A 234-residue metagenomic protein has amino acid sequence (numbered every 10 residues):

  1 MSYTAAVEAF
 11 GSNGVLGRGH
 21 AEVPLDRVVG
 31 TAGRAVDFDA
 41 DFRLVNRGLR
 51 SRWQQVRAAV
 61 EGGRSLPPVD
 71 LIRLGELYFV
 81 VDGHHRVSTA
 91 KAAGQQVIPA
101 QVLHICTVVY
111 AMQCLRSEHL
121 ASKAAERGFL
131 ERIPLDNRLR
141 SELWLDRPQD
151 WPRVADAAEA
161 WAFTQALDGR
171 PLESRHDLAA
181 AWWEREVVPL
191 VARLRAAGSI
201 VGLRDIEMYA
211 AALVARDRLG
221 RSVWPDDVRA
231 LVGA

Functional and structural regions predicted by a protein language model:
M1-H85, K91-A92, R140-W151, D177-A234: Short, charged/polar connector segments at secondary-structure boundaries
P24, L115-R116, S174: Short, solvent-exposed coil/turn linker segments
P68-L77, V81-W144: Glycine- and acidic-residue-rich phosphate-binding/metal-coordinating active-site segment common to enzymes that handle
Y110-K123, R147-A160, G220-S222: Short secondary-structure transition/capping segments
F129-D168: A conserved mid-domain beta-alpha-beta active-site/ligand-binding segment of alpha/beta enzyme cores
R153, A157, W161, R170-R185: A positively charged, amphipathic N-terminal helix/segment that binds anionic biomolecules
